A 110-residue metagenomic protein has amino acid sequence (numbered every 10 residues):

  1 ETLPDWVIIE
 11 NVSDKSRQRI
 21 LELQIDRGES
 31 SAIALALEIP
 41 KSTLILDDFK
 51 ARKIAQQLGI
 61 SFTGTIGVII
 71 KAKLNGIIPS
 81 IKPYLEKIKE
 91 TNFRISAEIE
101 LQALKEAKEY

Functional and structural regions predicted by a protein language model:
E1-S42, L58-I60, I70, P83 (+1 more regions): Active-site-proximal, substrate-binding regions of enzyme catalytic domains and RNA-binding/basic surfaces
I45-L46: Short beta-strand scaffold positions
K50-A51: Alpha-helix capping/helix-boundary segments
T63-L74, I78: Short alpha-helix plus adjacent loop in nuclease-associated cores
G76-I77, N92, K108: Short glycine-centered helix-capping/turn motifs at secondary-structure transition points
F93-A97: Long, amphipathic alpha-helical surface segments
